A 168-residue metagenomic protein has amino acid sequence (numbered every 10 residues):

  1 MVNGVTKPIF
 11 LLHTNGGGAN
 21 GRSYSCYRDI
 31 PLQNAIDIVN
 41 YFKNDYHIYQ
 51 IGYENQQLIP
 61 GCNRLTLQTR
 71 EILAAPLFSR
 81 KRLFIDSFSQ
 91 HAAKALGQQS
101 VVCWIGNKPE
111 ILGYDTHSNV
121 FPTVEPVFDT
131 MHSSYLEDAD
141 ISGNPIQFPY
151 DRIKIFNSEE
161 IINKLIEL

Functional and structural regions predicted by a protein language model:
M1-G4, T116-L168: Leloir-type glycosyltransferase catalytic cores
M1-L32: Mid-sequence helix-capping/hinge segment at a functional interface
V5-H13, Q98-V102, Y114-H117, L168: A general secondary-structure boundary signal
S23-E110, H117-V120: Donor-binding and catalytic core of enzymes assembling or modifying cell-surface/extracellular glycoconjugates
